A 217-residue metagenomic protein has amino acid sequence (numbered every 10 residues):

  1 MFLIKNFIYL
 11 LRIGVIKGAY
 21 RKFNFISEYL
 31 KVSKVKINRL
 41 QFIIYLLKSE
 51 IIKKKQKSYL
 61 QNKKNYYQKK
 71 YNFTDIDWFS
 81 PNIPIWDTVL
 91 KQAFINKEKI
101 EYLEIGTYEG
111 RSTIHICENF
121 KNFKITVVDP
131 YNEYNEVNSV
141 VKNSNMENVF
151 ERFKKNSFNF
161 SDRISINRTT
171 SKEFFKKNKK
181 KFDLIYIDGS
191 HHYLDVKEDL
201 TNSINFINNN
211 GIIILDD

Functional and structural regions predicted by a protein language model:
M1-T74: Membrane-proximal basic amphipathic "stem/tether" segments
K63-D77, I83, D87-D217: S-adenosylmethionine/decaboxylated-SAM
